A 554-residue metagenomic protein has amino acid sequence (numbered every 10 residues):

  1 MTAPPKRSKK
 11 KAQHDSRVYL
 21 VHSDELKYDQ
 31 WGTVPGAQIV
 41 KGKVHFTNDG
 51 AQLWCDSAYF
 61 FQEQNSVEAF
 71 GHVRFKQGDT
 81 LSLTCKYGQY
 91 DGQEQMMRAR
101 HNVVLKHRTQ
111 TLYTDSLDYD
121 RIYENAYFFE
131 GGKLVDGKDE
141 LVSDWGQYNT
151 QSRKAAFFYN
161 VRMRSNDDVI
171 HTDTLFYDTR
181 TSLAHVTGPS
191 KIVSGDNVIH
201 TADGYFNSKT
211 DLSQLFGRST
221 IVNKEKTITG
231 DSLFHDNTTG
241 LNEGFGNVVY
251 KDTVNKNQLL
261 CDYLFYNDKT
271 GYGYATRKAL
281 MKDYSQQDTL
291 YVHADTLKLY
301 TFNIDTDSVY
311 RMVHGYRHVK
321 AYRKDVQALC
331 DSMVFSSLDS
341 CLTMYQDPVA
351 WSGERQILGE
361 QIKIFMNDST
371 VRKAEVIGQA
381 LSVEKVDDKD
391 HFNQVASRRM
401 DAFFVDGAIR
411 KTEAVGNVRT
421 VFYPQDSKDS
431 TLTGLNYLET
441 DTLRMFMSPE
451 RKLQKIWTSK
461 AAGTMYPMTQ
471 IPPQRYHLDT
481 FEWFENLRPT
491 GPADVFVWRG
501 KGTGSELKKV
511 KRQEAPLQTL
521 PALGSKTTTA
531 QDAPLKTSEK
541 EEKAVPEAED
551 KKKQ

Functional and structural regions predicted by a protein language model:
M1-Q554: N-terminal amphipathic/hydrophobic interface segments
